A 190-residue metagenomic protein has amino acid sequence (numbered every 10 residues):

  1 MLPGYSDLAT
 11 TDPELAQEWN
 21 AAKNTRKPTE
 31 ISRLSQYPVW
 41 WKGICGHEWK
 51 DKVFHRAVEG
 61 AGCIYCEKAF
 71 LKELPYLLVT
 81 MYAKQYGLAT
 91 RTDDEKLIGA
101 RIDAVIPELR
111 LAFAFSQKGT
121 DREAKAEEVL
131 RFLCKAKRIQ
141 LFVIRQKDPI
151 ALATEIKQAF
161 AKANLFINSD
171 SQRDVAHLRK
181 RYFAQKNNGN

Functional and structural regions predicted by a protein language model:
M1-K118, R122-E128, K147-T154, Q158-N190: Functional cation/ligand-contacting sites centered on basic and imidazole/sulfhydryl donors
K84, L133-K135: Anion (oxyanion) recognition and catalysis
V129-L130, V143: Short, cationic motifs built from Arg/Lys/His that form the positively charged side of catalytic pockets
K135-A151: Phosphate-binding beta-loop-alpha motif at adenosine-nucleotide cofactor sites
